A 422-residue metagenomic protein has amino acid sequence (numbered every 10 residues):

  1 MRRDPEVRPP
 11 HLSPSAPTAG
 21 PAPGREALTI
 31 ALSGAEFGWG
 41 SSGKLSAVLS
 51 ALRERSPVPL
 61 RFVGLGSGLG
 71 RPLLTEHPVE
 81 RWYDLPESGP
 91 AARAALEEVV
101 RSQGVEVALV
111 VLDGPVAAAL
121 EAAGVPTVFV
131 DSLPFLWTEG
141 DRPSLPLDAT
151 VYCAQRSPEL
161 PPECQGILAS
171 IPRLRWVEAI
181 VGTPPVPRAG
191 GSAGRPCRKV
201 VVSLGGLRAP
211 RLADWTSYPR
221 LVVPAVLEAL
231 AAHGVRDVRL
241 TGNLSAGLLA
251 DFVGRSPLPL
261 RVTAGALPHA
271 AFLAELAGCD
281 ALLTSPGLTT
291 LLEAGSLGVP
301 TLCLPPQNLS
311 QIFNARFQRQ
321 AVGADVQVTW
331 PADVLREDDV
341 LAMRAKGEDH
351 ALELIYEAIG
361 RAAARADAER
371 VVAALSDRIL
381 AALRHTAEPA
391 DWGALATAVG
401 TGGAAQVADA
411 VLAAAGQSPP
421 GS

Functional and structural regions predicted by a protein language model:
P14-G38, V202-S203: Nucleotide-activated donor-dependent transferases that construct or modify glycoconjugates
A27, L32-E36, R55-A95: Conserved nucleotide-sugar phosphate-binding/catalytic loop shared by glycosyltransferases and other
L32-G38, K44, V177-L248: Active-site donor-nucleotide binding/catalytic segment of nucleotide-sugar enzymes
W39, V107-L112, H269-A315: A donor-sugar binding/catalytic signature common to diverse glycosyltransferases and related nucleotide-sugar
L65-E80, L227-A266: Catalytic donor nucleotide-activated moiety binding site of glycosyltransferases and closely related
A123-P184: Active-site-proximal region of nucleotide-activated glycan assembly enzymes, centered on histidine/acidic-rich loops
T289-R370: Catalytic binding pocket for nucleotide-activated donors in carbohydrate/polymer assembly enzymes
E337-S422: C-terminal amphipathic helix plus adjacent low-complexity, charged tail appended to glycosyltransferase catalytic
